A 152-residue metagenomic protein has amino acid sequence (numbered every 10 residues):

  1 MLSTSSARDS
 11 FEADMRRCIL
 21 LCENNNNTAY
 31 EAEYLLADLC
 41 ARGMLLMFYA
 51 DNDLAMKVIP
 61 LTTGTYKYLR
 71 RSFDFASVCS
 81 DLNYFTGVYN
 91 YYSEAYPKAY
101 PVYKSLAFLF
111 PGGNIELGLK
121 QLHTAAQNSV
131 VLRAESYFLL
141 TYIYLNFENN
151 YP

Functional and structural regions predicted by a protein language model:
M1-Q127, V131, E135-Y151: Short coil/linker segments at helix-helix boundaries
